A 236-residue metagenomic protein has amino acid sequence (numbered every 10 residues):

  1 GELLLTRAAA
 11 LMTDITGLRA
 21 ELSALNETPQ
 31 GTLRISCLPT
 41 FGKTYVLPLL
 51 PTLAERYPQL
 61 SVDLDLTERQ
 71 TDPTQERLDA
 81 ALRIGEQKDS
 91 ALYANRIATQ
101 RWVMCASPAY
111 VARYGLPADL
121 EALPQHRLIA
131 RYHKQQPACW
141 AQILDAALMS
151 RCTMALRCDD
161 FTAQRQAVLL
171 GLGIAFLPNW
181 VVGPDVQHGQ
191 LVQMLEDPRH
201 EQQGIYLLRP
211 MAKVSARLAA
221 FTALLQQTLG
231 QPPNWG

Functional and structural regions predicted by a protein language model:
G1-D14: Basic, amphipathic "hinge/linker" alpha-helix immediately C-terminal to the N-terminal HTH DNA-binding motif
L4, Y45, P178, K213-Q227 (+1 more regions): Short amphipathic alpha-helical coupling segments at ligand-binding clamshell hinges and other catalytic/signaling
T16-S23: A short, exposed helix-loop element centered on a Lys and neighboring polar residues
E21, S36, D63-T67, M194 (+1 more regions): Solvent-exposed beta-strand sheet faces enriched in polar/charged residues
Q30-Y93: Central regulatory/effector-binding core of bacterial HTH transcription factors
R34-S36, A81, I129, A175 (+1 more regions): Short, well-ordered beta-strand segments
Q75, Q87-I205, G230-G236: C-terminal regulatory
I205-V214: A bilobed periplasmic-binding-protein/Venus flytrap-type ligand-binding module shared by bacterial periplasmic
